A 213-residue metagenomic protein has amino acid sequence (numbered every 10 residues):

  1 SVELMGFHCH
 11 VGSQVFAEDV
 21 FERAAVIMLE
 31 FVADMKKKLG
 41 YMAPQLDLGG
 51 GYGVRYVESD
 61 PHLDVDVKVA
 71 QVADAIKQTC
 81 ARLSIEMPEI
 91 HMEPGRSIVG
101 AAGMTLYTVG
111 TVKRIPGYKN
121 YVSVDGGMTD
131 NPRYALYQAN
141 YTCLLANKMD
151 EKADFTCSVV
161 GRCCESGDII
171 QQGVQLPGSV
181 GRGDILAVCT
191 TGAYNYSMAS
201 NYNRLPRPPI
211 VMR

Functional and structural regions predicted by a protein language model:
S1-T111, L176, N203-L205: Active-site loop/helix belt of alpha/beta enzymes
I85-R213: Charged (often Lys/Glu-rich) extended helix/loop segments that serve as interaction or gating elements
